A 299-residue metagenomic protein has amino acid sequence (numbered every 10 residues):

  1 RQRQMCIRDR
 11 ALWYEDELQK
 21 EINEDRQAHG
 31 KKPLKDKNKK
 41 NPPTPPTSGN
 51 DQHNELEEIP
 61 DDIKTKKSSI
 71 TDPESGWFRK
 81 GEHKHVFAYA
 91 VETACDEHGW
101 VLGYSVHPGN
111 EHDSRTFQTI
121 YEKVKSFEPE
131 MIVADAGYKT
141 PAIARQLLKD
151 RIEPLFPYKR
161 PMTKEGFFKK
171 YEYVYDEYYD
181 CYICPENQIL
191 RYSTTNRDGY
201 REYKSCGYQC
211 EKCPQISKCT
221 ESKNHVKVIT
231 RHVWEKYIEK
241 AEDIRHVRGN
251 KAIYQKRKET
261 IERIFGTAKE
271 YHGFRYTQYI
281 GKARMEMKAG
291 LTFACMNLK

Functional and structural regions predicted by a protein language model:
R1, T93, G99, F117 (+6 more regions): Short, conserved catalytic/metal-binding motifs centered on acidic residues
Q2-I7: Short, small-residue-biased leader/transition segments that mark boundaries at the very start of proteins
D16, Q27-E92: Active-site-proximal, Lys/Arg-enriched surface segment that forms a nucleic-acid-binding/basic interface patch
S105-F127: Active-site beta-loop-alpha junctions of metal-dependent nucleic acid enzymes, especially the RNase H-like/DDE
S114, G207-K212, K251-K299: Basic, amphipathic alpha-helical segments enriched in Lys/Arg and hydrophobic/aromatic residues
M131-N196, Y200: Phosphate/diphosphate-binding loops
Y178-H232: Cysteine-cluster motifs in flexible loop/terminal segments that predominantly coordinate metals
T230-I253, R257: Generic long, charged, amphipathic alpha-helical segments
